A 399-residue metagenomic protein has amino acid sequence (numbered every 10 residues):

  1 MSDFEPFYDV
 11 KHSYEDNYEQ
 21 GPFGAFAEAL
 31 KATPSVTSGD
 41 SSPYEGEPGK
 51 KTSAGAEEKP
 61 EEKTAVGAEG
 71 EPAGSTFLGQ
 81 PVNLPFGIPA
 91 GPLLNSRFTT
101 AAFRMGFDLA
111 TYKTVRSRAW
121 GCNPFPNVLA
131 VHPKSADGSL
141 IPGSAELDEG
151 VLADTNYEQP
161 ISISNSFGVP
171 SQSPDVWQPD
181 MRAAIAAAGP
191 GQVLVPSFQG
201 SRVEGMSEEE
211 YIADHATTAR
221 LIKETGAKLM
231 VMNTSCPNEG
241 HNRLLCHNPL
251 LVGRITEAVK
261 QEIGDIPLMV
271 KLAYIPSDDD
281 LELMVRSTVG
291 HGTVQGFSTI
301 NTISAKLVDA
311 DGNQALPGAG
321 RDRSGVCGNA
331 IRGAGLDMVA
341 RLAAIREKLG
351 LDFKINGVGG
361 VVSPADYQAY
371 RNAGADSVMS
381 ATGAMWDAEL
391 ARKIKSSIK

Functional and structural regions predicted by a protein language model:
S2-N17, L30, P34, S96-G292: Active-site entrance/lid segments in N-terminal catalytic domains of soluble metabolic enzymes
E45-E47, A68: Glycine-biased, low-complexity coil/linker segments
G70-G87, Q178-A186: N-terminal amphipathic alpha-helix/helix-capping segment at the start of soluble metabolic enzymes
P81-G87, G189-V195, I263-A273, I345-G357: Short beta-strand/loop segments at the ligand-binding rim of alpha/beta enzyme cores
A90-L93, S197-S201, L272-P276, D352-A365: Glycine-rich beta-to-alpha transition loops that act as phosphate-gripper elements at the mouths of alpha/beta enzyme
Y112-R118, G296-I303, V361, Y367-K393: Glycine-rich phosphate-binding active-site loops on the catalytic face of alpha/beta enzymes
C122-D137, V308-R323, G383-K399: C-terminal helical cap(s) of enzyme catalytic domains, especially alpha/beta-barrels
T234-L250, M284-V285, V289-L351, A391-K393: Glycine/Thr-rich beta-alpha phosphate-binding loop at enzyme active sites
